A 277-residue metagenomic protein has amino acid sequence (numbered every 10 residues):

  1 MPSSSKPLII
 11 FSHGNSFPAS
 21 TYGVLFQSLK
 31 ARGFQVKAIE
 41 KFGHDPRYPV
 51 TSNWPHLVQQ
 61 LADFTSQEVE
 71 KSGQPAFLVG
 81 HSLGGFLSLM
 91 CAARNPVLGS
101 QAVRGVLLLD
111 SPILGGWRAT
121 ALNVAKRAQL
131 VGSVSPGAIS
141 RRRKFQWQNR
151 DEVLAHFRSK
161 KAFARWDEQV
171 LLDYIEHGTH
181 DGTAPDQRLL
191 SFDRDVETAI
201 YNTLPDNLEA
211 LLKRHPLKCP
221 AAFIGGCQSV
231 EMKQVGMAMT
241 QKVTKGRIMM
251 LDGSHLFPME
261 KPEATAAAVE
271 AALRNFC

Functional and structural regions predicted by a protein language model:
S4-P46: Conserved HGGG/HGGXW glycine-rich cap/lid loop of the alpha/beta-hydrolase fold
I10-G14, H81, G225: The conserved beta1-alpha1 loop
A38-V79, A93-G99, I113, A119-A125 (+1 more regions): Active-site loop/oxyanion-hole signature of alpha/beta-hydrolase fold enzymes
I39, M249-S254: Short glycine-rich catalytic loops that host catalytic nucleophiles or stabilize transition states across multiple
G80-G84, S88: Gly/Ala-rich beta-loop-alpha elbow adjacent to hydrolase catalytic centers
Q101-Q146, K233: Flexible "cap/lid" loop of the alpha/beta hydrolase fold
Q169, G178-Q241: Conserved serine/cysteine hydrolase catalytic core
G253-A266: Catalytic histidine-centered segment of alpha/beta-hydrolase-like enzymes
